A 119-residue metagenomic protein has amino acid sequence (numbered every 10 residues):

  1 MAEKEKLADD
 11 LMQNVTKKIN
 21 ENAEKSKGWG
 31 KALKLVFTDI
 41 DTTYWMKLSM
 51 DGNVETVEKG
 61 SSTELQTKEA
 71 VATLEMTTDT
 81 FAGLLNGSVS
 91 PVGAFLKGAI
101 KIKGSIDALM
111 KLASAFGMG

Functional and structural regions predicted by a protein language model:
M1-G119: Feature captures hydrophobic
